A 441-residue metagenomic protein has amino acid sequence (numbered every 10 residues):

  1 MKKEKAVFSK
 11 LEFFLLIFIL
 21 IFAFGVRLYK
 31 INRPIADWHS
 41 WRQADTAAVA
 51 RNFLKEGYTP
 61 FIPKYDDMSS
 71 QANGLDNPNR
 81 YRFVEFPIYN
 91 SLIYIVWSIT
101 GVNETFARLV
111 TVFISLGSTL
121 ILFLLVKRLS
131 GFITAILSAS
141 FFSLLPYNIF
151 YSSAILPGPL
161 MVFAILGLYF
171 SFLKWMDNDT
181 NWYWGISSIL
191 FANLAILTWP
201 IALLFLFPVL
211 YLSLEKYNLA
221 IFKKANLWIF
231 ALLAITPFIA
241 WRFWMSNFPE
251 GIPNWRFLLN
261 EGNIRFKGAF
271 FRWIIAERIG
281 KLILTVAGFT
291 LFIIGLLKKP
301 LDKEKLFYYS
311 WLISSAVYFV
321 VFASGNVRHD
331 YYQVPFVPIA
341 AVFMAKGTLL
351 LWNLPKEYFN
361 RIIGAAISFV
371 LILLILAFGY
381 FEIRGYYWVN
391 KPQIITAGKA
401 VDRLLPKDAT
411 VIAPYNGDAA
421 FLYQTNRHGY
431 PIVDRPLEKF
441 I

Functional and structural regions predicted by a protein language model:
M1-V26, K127, A225-L233, S368: Start-transfer (signal-anchor) and selected internal transmembrane alpha helices of multi-pass inner/ER membrane
I17-L20, A231-I235, L301, V342 (+1 more regions): Signature aromatic-anchored transmembrane alpha helix within multi-pass, membrane-resident enzymes that catalyze glycan
A23, S138-S143, A192-I196: Short helix- or helix-capping micro-motifs that position conserved polar/aromatic residues at function-defining sites
D45-E56, L194-L197, F205-L306, W311-D330 (+1 more regions): Transmembrane-lumen/periplasm boundary regions of multi-pass, lipid-linked membrane glycan transferases
N103-L129, I133, L166-S171: Transmembrane-helix motifs of polytopic, lipid-linked glycan transferases
K127-I133, L168-S187, A195: Membrane-interface transmembrane helices that cradle and orient dolichyl/undecaprenyl
Y147-L160: Short acidic/glycine- and proline-prone juxtamembrane loop motifs at membrane-interface regions of multi-pass membrane
W388-K391, V401-E438: Short periplasmic/luminal acceptor-recognition loop of GT-C membrane glycosyltransferases, typified by
